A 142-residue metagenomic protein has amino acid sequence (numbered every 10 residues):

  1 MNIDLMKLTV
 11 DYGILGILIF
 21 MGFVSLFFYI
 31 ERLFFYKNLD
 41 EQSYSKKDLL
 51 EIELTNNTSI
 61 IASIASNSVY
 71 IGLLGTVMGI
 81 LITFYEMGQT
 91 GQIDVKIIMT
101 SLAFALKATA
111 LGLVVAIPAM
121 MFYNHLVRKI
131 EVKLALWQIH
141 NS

Functional and structural regions predicted by a protein language model:
M1-L134: Hydrophobic alpha-helical transmembrane segments of small proteolipidic membrane proteins, enriched in energy-coupled
V132-S142: ABC transporter TMD-NBD coupling linker
